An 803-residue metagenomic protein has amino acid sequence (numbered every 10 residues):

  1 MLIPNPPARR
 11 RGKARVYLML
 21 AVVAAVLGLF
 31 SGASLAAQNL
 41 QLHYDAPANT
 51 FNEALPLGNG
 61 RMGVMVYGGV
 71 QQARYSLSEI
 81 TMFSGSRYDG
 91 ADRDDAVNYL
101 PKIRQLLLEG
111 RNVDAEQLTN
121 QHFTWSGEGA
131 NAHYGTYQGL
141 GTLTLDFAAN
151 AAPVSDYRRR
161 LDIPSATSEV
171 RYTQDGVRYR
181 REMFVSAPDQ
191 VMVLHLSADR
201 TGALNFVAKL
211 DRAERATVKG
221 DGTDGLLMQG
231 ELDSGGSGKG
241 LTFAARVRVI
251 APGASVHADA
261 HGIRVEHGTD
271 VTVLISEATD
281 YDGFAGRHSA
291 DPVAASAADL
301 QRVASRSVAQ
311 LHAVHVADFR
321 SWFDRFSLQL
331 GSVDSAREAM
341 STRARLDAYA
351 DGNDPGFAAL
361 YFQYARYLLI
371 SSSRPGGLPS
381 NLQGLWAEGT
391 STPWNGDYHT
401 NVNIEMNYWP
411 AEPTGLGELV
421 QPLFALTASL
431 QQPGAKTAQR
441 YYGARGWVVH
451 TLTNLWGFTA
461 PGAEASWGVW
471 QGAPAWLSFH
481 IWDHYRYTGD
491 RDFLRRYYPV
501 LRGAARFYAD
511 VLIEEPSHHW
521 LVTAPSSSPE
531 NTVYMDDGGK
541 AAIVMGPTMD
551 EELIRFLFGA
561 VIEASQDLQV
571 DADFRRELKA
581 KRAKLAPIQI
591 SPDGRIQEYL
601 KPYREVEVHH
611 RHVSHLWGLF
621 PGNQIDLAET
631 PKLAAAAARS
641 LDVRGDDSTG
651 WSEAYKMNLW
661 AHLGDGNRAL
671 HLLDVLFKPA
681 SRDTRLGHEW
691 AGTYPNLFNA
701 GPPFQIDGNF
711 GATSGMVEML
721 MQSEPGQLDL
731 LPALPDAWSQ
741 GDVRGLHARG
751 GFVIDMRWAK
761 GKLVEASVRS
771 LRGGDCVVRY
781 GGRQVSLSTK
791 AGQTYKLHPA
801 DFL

Functional and structural regions predicted by a protein language model:
M1-R15: N-terminal secretory signal peptides that target proteins for export/translocation
M19-F30: Bacterial N-terminal signal peptides
G32-A36: Sec/Tat signal peptide C-region and signal peptidase I cleavage site
A37-S466, G472, I481-Y485, R502 (+8 more regions): Aromatic-residue-lined binding/catalytic grooves and analogous aromatic/hydrophobic interfacial grooves in multimeric
A359-L360, Y398-N403, G415, G468-F479 (+6 more regions): Aromatic- and histidine-enriched alpha-helix N-cap/loop-to-helix transition segments that scaffold the rims
L368-I370, M406-E418, W476-G489, F507 (+5 more regions): Well-ordered alpha-helical scaffold segments within catalytic/enzyme domains
D483-H484, T488, D492-F493, A504-E514 (+4 more regions): Non-catalytic carbohydrate-binding regions of carbohydrate-active enzymes
G503-A564: Acidic/histidine-rich catalytic neighborhood
